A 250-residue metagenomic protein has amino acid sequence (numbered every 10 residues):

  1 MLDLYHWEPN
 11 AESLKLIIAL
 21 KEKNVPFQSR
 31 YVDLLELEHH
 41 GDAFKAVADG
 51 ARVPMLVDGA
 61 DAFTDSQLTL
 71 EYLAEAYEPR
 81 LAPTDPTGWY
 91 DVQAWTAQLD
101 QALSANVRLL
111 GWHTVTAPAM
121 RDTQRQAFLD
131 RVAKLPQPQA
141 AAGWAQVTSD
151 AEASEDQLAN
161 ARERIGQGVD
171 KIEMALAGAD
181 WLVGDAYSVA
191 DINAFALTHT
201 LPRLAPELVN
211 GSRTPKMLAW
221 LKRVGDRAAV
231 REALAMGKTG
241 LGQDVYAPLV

Functional and structural regions predicted by a protein language model:
M1-L135: GST-like domain detector, emphasizing the conserved glutathione-binding G-site in the N-terminal thioredoxin-like
W7, D33, V189, G237-K238: Short, solvent-exposed turn/loop segments enriched in Gly/Ser/Thr/Pro and often Arg
N24-P26, F44, P136-S149, D244-A247: Short alpha-helical hairpin
K45, L70-A74, Q93-T96, D100 (+4 more regions): Non-transmembrane alpha-helical segments in soluble domains of secreted/periplasmic/extracellular proteins
A74-E78, D100, A177, P202-P206 (+2 more regions): Hydrophobic/aromatic-lined pockets within catalytic cores
A105-A219: GST-like fold's C-terminal all-alpha helical module
L204-E207, G211-V250: Long, positively charged, glycine-interspersed low-complexity recognition regions
